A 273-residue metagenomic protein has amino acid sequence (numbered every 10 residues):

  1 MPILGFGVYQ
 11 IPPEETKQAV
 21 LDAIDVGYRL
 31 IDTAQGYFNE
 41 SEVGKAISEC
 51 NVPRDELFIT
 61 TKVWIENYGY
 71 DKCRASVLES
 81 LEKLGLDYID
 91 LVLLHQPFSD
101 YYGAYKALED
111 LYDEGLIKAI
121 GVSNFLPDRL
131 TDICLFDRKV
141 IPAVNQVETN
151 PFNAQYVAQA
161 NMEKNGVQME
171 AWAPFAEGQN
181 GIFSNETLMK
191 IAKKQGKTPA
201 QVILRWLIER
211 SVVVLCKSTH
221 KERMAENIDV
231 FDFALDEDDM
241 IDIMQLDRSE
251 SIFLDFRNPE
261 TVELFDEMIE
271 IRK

Functional and structural regions predicted by a protein language model:
M1-L57, F175, I271-K273: N-terminal binding-site loop/beta-alpha segment at the start of enzyme catalytic domains that lines or forms
I11-A23, G69-L84, G103, L130 (+1 more regions): Short, acidic/polar
I11-E14, T33-E42, E66-D71, P97-Y102 (+2 more regions): Acidic-and-aromatic substrate-binding clefts and catalytic sites of carbohydrate-active enzymes
Y28, L86-I89, I117, P142: A structural motif
S41-S48, V77-L81, L108, L130-C134: Short, well-ordered amphipathic alpha-helices
R54-N67, D90-P97, N124, E148: A short, structured active-site edge motif that brings together acidic residues
C73-L93, D110-E114, F136, V167: CE4/NodB-like, metal-dependent polysaccharide N-deacetylase domain that modifies extracellular/periplasmic N-acetylated
Q96-K273: Beta/alpha (TIM)-barrel catalytic core signal, keyed to glycine-rich beta->alpha loops juxtaposed to Asp/Glu that bind
